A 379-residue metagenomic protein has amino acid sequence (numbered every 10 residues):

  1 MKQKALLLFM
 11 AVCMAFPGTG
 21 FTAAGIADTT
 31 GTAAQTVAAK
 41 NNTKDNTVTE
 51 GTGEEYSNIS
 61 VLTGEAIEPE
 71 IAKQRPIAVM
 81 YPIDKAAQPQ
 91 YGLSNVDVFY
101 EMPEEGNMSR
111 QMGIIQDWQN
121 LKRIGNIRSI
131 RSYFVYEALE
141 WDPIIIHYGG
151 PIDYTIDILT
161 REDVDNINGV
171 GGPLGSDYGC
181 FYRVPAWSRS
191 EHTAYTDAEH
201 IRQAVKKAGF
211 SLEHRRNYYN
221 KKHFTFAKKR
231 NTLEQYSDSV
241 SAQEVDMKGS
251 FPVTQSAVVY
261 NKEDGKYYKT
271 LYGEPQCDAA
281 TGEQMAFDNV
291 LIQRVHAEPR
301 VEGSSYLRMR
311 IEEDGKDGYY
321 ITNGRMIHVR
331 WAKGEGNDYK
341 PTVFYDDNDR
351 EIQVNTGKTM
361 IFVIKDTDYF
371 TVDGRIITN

Functional and structural regions predicted by a protein language model:
K2-A24: Sec-dependent N-terminal signal peptides of Gram-positive bacterial secreted proteins and lipoproteins
K2-K4, Q35, K40, K44: Polybasic, lysine/arginine-rich low-complexity segments
A5-L8, A34, V61: Acidic/proline-rich low-complexity IDRs
F16-A39: Sec-dependent signal peptide cleavage junction
G31, K44-Y100, E105-N379: A surface/extracellular/periplasmic glyco- and lipid-processing/surface-interacting theme
